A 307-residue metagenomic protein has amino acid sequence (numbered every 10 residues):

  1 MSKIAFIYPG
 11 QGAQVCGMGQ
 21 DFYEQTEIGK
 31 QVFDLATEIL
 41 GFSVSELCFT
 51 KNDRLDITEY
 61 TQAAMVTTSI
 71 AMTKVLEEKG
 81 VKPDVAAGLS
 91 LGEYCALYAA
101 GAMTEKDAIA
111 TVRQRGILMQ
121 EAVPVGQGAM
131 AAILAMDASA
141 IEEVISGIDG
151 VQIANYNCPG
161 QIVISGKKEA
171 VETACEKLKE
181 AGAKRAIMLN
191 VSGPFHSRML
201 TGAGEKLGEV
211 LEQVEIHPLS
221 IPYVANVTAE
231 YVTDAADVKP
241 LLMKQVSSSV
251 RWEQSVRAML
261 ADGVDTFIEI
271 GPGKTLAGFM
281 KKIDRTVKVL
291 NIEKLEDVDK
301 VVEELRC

Functional and structural regions predicted by a protein language model:
M1-S2, C307: Short, low-complexity, intrinsically disordered N-terminal peptides in bacterial proteins
S2-A140, R185, L189, T266-E296: FabD-like malonyl-/acyl-CoA
Q11-A13, A100-S247: Alpha/beta catalytic cores of group-transfer enzymes, especially the acyltransferase/condensing modules of polyketide
M18, I28, V32, V44 (+15 more regions): General structural feature for long, well-ordered alpha-helical segments within catalytic domains of soluble enzymes
F22-E24, G147-I148, K179-A181, K281-R285 (+1 more regions): Short, solvent-exposed amphipathic alpha-helical segments in soluble enzyme and RNA/protein-processing domains
T61-A63, P194, S249: Glycine-rich phosphate/pyrophosphate-binding beta-alpha loops
E77, K179, L260-G263: Non-catalytic positions within long, well-ordered alpha-helices that form the structural scaffold/packing of enzyme
Q213-Y231, K239, K244, Q254-C307: Cys-dependent protein tyrosine phosphatase-like superfamily
